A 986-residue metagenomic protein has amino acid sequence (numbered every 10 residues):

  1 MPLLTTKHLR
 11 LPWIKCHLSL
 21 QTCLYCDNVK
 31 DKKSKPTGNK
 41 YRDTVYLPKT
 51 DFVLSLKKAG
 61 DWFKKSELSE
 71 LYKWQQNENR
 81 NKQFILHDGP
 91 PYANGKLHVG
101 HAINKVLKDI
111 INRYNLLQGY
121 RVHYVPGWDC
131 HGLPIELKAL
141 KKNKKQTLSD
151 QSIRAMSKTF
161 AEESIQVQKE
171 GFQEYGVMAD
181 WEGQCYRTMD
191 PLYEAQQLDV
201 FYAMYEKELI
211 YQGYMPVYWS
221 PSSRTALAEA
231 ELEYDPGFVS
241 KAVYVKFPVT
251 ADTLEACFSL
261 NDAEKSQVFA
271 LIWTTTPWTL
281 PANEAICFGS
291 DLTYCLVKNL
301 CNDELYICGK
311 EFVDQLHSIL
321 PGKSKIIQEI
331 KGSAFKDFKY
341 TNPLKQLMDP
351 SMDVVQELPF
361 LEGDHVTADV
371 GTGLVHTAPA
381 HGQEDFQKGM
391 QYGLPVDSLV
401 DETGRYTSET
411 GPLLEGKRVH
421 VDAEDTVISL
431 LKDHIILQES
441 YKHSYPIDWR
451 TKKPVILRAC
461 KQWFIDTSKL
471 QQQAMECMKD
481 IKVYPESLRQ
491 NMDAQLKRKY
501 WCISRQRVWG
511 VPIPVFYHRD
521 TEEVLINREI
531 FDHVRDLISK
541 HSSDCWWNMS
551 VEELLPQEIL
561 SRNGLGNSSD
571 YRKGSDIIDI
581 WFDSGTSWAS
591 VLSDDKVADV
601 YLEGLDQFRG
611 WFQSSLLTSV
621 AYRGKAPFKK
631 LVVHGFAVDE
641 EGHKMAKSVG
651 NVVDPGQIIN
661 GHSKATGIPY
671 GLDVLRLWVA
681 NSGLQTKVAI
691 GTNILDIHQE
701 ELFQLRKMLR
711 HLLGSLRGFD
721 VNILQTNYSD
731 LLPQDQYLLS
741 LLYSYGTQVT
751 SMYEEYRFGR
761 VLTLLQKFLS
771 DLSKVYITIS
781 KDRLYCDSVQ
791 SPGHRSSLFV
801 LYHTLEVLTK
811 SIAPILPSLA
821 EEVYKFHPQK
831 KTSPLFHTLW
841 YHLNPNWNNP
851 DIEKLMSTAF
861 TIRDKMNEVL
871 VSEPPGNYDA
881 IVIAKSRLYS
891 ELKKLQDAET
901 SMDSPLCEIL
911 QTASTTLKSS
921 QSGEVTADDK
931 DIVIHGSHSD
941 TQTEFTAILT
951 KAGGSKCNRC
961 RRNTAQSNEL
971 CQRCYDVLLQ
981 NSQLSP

Functional and structural regions predicted by a protein language model:
M1-K33: N-terminal mitochondrial targeting presequence
K30-E70, L140-P281, D337-K339, P350 (+11 more regions): Residue patterns forming the tRNA-binding/recognition surfaces of aminoacyl-tRNA synthetases and related DALR
E78-L137, Q197, I272-T274, W278-T279 (+4 more regions): N-terminal catalytic cores of NTP/NDP-binding nucleotidyl/phosphoryl-transfer enzymes
D129, P221, A228-P236, Y517 (+6 more regions): Acidic, turn-prone loop/beta-hairpin segments
S220, D448, H518, E558-G564 (+2 more regions): Short cysteine-rich clusters marking metal-coordination/redox-active sites
V249-T253, Y392-G404, R507-W509, D532-K687: Alpha-helical recognition segments enriched in aromatics with Gly/Pro capping that present substrate-recognition
P281, A285, L292-L374, Q383 (+1 more regions): Protease-associated
D696, Q829-P986: C-terminal low-complexity, glycine/proline- and small-hydrophobic-enriched intrinsically disordered tails that act as
